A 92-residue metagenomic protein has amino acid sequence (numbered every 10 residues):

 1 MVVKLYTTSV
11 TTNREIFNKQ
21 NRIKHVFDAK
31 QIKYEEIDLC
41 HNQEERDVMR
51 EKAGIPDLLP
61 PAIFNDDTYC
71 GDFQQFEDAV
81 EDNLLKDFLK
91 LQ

Functional and structural regions predicted by a protein language model:
M1-E36: Local sequence-structure signature of Cys/Sec-based thiol-disulfide redox active-site neighborhoods
V3-L5, F27, Y34, M49 (+2 more regions): Structural signal for hydrophobic/aromatic residues that build the beta-strand cores of folded beta-sheet domains
V10-T12, N42, T68-C70: Conserved beta-strand elements of beta-rich interaction domains across eukaryotes, especially beta-propellers
I16-K19, I23, N42-E45, D72 (+1 more regions): Alpha-helical interaction elements in eukaryotic regulators
I37-C40, G54, D67, F76: Short N-terminal micro-motifs specific to bacterial/archaeal maturation and metal-cluster initiation sites
L39-L58, L84-Q92: Thioredoxin-like thiol-disulfide oxidoreductase module
K52-G71: Short, structured active-site "lid" loops
D66-Q92: Non-catalytic, surface beta->alpha helical segment in thiol-disulfide oxidoreductase systems
